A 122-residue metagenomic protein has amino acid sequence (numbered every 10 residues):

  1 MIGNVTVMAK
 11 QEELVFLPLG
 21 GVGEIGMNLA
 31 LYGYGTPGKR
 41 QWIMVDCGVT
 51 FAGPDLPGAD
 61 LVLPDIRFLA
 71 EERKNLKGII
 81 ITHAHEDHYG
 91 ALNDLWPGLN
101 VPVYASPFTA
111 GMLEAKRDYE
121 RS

Functional and structural regions predicted by a protein language model:
M1-L17, G33-V49: Metallo-beta-lactamase
V22-M27, Y34-I81, L92-V101, A105-T109 (+1 more regions): Pre-active-site segment of Zn-dependent metallo-hydrolases
H88: N-terminal Rossmann-fold NAD(P) dinucleotide-binding loop
